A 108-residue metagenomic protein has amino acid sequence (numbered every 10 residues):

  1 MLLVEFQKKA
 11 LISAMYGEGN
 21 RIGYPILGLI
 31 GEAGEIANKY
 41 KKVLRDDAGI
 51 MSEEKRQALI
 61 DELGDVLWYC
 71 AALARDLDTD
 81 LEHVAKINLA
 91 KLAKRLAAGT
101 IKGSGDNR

Functional and structural regions predicted by a protein language model:
M1-R108: Flexible "arm" and connector segments at domain edges
